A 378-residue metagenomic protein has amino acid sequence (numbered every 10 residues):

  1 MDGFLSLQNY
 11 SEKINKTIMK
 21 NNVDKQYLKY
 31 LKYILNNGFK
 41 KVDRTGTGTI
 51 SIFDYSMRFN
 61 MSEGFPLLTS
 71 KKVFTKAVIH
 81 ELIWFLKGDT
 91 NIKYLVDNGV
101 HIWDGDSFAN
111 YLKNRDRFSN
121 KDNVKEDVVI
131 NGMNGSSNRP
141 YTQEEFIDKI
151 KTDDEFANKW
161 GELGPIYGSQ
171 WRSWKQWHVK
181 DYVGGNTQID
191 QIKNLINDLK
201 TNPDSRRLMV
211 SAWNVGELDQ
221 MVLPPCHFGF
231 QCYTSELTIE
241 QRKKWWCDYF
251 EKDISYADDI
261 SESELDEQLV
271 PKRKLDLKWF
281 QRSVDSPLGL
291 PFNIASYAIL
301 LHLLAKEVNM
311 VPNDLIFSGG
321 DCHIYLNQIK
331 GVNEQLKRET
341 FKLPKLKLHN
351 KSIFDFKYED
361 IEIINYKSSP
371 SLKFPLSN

Functional and structural regions predicted by a protein language model:
L7, I14-N378: Terminal, non-catalytic protein-protein interaction segments that mediate quaternary/complex assembly
